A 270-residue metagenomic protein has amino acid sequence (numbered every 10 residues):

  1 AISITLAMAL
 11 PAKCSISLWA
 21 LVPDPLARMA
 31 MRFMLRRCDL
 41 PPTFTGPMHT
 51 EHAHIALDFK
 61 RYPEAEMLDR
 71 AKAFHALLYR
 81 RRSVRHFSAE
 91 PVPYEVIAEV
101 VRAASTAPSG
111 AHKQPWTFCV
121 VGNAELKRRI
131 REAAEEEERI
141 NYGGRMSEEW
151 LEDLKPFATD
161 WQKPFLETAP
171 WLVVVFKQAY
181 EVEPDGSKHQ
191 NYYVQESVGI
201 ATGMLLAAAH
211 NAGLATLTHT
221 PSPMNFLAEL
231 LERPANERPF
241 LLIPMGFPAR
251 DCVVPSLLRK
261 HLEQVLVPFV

Functional and structural regions predicted by a protein language model:
S3-A9, C14-S17, R28-L35: Alpha-helix boundary/capping motif
F44-V84, S88-A98, G122, E132 (+1 more regions): N-terminal accessory segments that position/regulate proteins before the catalytic core
H49-E66, R70, L241-V270: C-terminal helix-cap and adjacent tail motif
R81, E99-A104, V173, A179-L230: Small-aliphatic-rich amphipathic alpha-helix that forms the alpha element of a beta-alpha
S105-H112: Glycine-rich phosphate/pyrophosphate-binding beta-alpha loops
Q114-V198: Glycine/small-residue-rich phosphate/adenosyl-binding loop
R139-M146, E232-P255: A glycine-rich helix N-cap at a beta->alpha junction
